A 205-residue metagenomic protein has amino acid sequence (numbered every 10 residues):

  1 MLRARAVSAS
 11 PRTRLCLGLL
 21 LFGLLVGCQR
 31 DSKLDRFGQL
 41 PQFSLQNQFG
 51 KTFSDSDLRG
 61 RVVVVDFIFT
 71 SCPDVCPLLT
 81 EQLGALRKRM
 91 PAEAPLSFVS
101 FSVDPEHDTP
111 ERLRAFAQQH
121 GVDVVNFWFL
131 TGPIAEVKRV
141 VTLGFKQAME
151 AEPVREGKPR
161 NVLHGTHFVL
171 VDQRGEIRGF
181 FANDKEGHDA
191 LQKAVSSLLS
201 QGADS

Functional and structural regions predicted by a protein language model:
L2-L17: Bacterial N-terminal signal peptides that target proteins for export
L24-G27: C-terminal motif of bacterial Sec signal peptides marking the signal peptidase cleavage site
Q29-D35: Bacterial lipoprotein signal-peptidase II cleavage site
L40-P41, V63, G165-H167: Short loop/turn microsegments at loop-to-beta-strand junctions
F43-V63, R87: A short beta-strand-turn-helix
S56-L83: Short active-site neighborhood of thiol/selenol oxidoreductases, capturing the structured segment around
T80-V140: Structural microenvironment flanking redox-active thiols in thiol-disulfide oxidoreductases
A135-A194: Thiol/disulfide oxidoreductase modules built on the thioredoxin-like
